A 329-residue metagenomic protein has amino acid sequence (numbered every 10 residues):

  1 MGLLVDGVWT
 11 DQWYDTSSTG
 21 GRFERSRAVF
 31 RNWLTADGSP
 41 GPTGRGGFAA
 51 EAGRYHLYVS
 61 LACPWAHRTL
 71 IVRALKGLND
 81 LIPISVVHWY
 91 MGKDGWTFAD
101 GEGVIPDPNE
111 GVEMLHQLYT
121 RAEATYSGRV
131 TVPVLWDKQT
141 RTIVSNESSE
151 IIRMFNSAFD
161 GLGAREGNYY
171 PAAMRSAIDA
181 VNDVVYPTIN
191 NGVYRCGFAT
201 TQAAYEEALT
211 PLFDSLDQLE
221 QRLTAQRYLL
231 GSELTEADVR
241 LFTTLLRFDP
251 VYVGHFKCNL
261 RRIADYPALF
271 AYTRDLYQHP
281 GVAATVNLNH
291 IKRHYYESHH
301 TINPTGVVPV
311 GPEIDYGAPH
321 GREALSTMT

Functional and structural regions predicted by a protein language model:
M1-T329: C-terminal alpha-helical interaction module
